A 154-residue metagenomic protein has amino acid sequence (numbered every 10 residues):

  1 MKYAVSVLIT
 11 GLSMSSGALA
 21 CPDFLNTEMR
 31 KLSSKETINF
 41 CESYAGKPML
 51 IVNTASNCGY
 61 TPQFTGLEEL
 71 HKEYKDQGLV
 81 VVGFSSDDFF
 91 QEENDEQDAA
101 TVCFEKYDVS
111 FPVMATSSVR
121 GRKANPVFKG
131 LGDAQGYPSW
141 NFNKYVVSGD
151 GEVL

Functional and structural regions predicted by a protein language model:
M1-A4: Positively charged n-region of N-terminal signal peptides that target proteins for export
S13-G17: N-terminal signal peptide c-region/cleavage motif recognized by signal peptidases
A18-P22: Boundary at the C-terminal end of the N-terminal hydrophobic targeting segment
T27-P48, E69-Y74: A short beta-strand-turn-helix
A45-M49, K75-V80, Y107-P112, N141-F142 (+1 more regions): Loop/turn elements at helix/coil->beta-strand transitions in domains of secreted/extracellular proteins
N53-N57: Amphipathic alpha-helical repeat scaffolds
Y60-A124: Structural microenvironment flanking redox-active thiols in thiol-disulfide oxidoreductases
Y107-V109, S117-L154: Thiol/disulfide oxidoreductase modules built on the thioredoxin-like
